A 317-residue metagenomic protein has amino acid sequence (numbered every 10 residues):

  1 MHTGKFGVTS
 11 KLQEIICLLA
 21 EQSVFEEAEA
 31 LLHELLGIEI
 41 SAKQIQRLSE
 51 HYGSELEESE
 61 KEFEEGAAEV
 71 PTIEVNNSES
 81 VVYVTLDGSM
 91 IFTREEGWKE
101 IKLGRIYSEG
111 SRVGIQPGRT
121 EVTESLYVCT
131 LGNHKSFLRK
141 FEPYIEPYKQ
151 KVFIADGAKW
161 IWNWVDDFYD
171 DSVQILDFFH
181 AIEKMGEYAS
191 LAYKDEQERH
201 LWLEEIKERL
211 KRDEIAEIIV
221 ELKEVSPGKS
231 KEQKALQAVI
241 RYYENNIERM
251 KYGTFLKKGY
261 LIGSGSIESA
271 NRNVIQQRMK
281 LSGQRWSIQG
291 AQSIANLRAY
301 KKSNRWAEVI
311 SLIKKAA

Functional and structural regions predicted by a protein language model:
M1-A317: Catalytic center-proximal scaffold of phosphoryl-transfer enzymes
